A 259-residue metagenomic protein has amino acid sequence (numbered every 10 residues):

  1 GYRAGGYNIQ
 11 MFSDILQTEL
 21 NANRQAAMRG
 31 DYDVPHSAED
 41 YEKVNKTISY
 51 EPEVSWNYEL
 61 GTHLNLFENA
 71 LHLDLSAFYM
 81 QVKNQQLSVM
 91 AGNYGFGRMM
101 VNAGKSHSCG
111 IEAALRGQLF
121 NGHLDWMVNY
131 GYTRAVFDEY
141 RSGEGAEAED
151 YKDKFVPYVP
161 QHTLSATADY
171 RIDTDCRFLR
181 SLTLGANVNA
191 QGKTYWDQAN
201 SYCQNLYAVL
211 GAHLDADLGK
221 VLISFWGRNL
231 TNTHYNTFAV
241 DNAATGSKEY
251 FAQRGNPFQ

Functional and structural regions predicted by a protein language model:
Y2, N189-D197, D215-Q259: C-terminal beta-signal and adjacent terminal beta-strands/loops of Gram-negative outer-membrane beta-barrel proteins
N8-S13, Q85-N93, T133, F137-E149 (+2 more regions): Outer-membrane beta-barrel translocator domains and adjoining extracellular loop/strand segments of Gram-negative
I9-K43, G145-A146, S165, D175 (+1 more regions): Surface-exposed loop/interface segments of Gram-negative outer-membrane beta-barrel transport/assembly proteins
E19-R98, H107-C109: Membrane-embedded beta-barrel scaffold of Gram-negative outer-membrane proteins
T47-E51, M100-G104, D153-P157, Q198-C203 (+1 more regions): Outer-membrane beta-barrel domain signature
V54-Y58, H107-I111, Y158-L164, L206-L210 (+2 more regions): Residues that define the transmembrane beta-barrel architecture of outer-membrane proteins
G61-N65, A114-Q118, N129, D169-R171 (+2 more regions): Transmembrane beta-barrel domains of outer membrane proteins
A70-K83, G97-W196: Gram-negative outer-membrane beta-barrel transporters
